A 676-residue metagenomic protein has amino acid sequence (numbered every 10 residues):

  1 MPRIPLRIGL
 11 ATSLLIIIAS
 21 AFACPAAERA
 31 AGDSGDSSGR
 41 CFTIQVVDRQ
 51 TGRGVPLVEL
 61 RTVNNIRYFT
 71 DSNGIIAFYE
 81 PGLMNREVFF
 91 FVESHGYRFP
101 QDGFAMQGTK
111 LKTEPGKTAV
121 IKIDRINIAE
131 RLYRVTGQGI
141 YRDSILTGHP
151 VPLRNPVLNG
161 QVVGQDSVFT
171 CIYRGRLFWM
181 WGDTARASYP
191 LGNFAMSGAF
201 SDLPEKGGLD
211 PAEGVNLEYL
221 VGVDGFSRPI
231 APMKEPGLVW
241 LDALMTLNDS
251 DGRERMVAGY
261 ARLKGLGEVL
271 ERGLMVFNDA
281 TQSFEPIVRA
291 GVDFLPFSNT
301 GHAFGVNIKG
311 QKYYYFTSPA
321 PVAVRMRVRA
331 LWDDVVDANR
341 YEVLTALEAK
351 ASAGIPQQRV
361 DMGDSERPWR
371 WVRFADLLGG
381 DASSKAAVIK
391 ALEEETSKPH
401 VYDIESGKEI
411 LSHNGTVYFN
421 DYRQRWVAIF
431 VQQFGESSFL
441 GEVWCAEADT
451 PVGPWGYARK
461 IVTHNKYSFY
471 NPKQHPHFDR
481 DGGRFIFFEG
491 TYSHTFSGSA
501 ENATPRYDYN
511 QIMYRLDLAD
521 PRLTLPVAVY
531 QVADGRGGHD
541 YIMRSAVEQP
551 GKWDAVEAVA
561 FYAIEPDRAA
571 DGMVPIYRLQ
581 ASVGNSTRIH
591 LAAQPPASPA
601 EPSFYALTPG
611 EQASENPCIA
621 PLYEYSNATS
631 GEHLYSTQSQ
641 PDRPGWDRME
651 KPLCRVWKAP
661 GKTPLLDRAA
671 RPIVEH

Functional and structural regions predicted by a protein language model:
G9-A21: Bacterial N-terminal signal peptides
A26-F42: Beta-strand-rich domain onsets/edges
S34-S38, K112-N127, R578-Q580, E624-S626: Conserved "repeat-terminator" motif of extracellular CCP/Sushi domains
R40-F42, Q50-N64: Short, ordered, surface-exposed loop/turn motifs in non-cytosolic proteins
N64-E80: Short, acidic Ser/Thr/Gly-rich low-complexity loop/linker segments typical of extracellular and cell-surface proteins
L83-K110: A short, solvent-exposed loop/turn motif at the edges and junctions of modular extracellular/periplasmic domains
G116-V163, I172-G237, T246-P296, I308-E409 (+4 more regions): Beta-rich carbohydrate-recognition and catalytic domains
P526-H676: Extracellular glycan-binding segments that recognize GlcNAc-based cell-wall polysaccharides
